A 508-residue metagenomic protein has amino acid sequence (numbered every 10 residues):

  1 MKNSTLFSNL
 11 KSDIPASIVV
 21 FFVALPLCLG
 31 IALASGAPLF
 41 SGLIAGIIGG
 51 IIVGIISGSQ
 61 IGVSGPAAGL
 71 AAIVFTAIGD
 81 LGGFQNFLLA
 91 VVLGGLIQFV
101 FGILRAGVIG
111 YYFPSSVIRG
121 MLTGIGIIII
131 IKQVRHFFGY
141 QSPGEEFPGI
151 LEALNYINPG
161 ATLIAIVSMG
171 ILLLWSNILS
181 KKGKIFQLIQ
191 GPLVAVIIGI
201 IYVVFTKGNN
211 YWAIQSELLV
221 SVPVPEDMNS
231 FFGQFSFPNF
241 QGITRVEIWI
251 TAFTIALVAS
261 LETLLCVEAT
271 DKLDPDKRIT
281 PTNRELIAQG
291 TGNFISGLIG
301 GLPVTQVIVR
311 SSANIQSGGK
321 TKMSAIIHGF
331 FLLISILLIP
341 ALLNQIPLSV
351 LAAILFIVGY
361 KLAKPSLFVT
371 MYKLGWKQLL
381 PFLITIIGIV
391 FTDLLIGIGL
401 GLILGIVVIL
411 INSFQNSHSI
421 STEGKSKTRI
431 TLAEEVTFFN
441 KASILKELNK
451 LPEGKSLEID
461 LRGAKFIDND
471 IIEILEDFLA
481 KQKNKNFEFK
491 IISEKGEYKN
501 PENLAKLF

Functional and structural regions predicted by a protein language model:
M1-P15, L81-K277, A341-L342, L348-I389 (+1 more regions): Core transmembrane helix bundle of multi-pass membrane transport proteins
K2, L6-K11, P15, V23 (+2 more regions): Membrane-embedded helical hairpins/re-entrant loop segments and their flanking transmembrane helices within multi-pass
S17-A24, F40-G46, S64-A68, L163-A165 (+3 more regions): Short hydrophobic alpha-helical membrane-embedded segments
C28-G30, G50-I55, I73, A77 (+8 more regions): Alpha-helical transmembrane segments of multipass membrane proteins
G36, L70-L81, T270, D274 (+1 more regions): Membrane-interfacial helix-loop connectors
I56, Q60, G69-V92: Membrane-embedded helix boundary and interhelical linker motif in transport proteins
G65, F87-F113, L122, I279-V350 (+1 more regions): Helix-loop-helix junctions within the multi-pass membrane cores of secondary transporters/permeases
K361-F508: The feature marks cytosolic C-terminal regulatory regions of anion transporters and related permeases
